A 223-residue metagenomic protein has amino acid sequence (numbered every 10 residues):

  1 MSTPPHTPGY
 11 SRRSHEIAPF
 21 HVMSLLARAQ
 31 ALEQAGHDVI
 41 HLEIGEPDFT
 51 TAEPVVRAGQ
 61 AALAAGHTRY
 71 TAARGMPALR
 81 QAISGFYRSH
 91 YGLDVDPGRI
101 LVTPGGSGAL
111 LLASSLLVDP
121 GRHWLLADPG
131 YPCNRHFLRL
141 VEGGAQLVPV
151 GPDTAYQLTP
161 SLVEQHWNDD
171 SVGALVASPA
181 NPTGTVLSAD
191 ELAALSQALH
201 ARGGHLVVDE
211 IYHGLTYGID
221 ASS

Functional and structural regions predicted by a protein language model:
S2-G105, L112: N-terminal small-domain helix-loop-helix segment of the aminotransferase-like
P47, S107, S178-P182: Short glycine-rich anion-binding loops that position phosphate/pyrophosphate groups of nucleotides and phosphorylated
I83, F137-L138, L199: Short hydrophobic alpha-helical segments of the AMP-binding
D94-I100, P120-H123, D170: Short acidic capping loops at alpha-helix termini that bridge into adjacent secondary structure
L116-L138: Conserved PLP-anchoring active-site segment centered on the Schiff-base-forming lysine
L140-A145: A short helix-loop-beta submotif of the ANL/AMP-binding
P152-S222: Active-site phosphate-binding strand-loop segment of PLP-dependent enzymes
